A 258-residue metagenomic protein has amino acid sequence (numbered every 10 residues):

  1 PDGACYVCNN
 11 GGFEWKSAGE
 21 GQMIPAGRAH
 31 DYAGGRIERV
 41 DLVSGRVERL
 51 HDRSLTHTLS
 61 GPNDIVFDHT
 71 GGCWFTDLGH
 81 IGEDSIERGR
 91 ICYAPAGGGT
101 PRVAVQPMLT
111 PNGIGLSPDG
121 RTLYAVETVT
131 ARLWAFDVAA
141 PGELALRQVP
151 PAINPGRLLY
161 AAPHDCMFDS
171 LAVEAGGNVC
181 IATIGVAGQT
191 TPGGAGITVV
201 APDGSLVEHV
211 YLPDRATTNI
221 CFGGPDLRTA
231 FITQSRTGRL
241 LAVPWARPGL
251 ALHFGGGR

Functional and structural regions predicted by a protein language model:
P1-R258: Sequence-structural signature of mature extracellular/luminal beta-sheet repeat domains, prominently beta-propellers
